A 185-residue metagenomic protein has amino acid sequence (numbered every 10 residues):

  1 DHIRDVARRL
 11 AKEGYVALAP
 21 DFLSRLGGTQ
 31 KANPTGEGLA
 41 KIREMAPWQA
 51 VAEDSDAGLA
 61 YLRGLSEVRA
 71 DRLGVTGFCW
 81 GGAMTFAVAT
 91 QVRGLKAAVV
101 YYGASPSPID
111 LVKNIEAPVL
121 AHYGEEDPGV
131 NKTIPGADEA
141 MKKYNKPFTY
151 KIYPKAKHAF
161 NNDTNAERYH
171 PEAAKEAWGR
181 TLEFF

Functional and structural regions predicted by a protein language model:
D1-L65, N161-N165: Serine-hydrolase catalytic machinery in alpha/beta-hydrolase-like enzymes
F22-L26, A104, A156: Short beta-to-alpha linker loops that shape the active-site pocket of alpha/beta-hydrolase fold enzymes
S55-E116: Primarily recognizes the serine-hydrolase "nucleophile elbow" in alpha/beta-hydrolase and SGNH/GDSL folds
S55-L59, I134, L182: Generic structural signal for well-ordered alpha-helices, preferentially at hydrophobic/aromatic core positions
I115, A121-Y123: Short beta-strand/loop motif that positions the catalytic acidic residue of the alpha/beta-hydrolase fold
E126-N131: Acidic catalytic loop of the alpha/beta-hydrolase fold
K142-F185: C-terminal catalytic histidine-bearing segment of alpha/beta-hydrolase fold enzymes
